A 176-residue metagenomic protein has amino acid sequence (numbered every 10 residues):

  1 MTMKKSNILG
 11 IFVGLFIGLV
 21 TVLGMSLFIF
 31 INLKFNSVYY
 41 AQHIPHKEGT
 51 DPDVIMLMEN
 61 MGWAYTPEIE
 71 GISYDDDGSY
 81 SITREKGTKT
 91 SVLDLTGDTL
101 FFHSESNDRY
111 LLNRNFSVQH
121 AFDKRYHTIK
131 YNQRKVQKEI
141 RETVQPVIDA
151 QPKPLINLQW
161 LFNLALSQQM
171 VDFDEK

Functional and structural regions predicted by a protein language model:
M1-G24: N-terminal Sec-pathway targeting helices
K4, G10, K34-N36, Y40 (+2 more regions): N-terminal first transmembrane alpha-helix
V22-E105: N-terminal export/targeting and maturation segments
E68-K176: Extracytoplasmic electrostatic interaction patches
